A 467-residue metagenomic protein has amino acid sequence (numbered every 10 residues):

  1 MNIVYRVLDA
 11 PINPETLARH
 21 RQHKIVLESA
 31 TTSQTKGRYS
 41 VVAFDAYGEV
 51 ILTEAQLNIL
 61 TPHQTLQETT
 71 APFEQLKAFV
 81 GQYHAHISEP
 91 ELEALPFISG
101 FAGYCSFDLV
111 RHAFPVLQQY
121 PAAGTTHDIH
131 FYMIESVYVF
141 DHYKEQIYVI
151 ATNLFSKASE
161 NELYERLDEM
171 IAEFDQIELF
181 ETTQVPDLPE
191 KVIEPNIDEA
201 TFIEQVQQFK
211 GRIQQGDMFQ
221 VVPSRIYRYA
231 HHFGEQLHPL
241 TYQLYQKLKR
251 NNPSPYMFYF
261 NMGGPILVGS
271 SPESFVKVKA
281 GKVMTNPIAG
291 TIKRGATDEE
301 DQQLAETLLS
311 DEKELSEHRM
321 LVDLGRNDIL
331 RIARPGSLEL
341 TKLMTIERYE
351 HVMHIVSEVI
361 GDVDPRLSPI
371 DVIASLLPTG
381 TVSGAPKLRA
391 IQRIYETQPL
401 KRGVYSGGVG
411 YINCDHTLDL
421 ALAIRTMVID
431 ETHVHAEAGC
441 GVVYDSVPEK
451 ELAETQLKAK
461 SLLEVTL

Functional and structural regions predicted by a protein language model:
M1-L467: Extended alpha-helical targeting/anchoring segments, especially N-terminal organellar/secretory targeting helices
